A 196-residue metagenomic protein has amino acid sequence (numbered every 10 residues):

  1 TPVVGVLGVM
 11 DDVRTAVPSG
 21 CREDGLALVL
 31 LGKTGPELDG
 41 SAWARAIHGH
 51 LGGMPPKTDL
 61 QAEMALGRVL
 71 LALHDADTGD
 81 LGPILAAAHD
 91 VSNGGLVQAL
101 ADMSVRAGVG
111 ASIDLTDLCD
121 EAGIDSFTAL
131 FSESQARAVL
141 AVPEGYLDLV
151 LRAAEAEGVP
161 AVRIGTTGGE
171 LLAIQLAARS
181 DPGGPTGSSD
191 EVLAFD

Functional and structural regions predicted by a protein language model:
T1-D39, R163-T166, Q175: Glycine-rich anion-binding loops of enzyme active sites
P2-V3, L73-D196: Glycine-/charge-enriched secondary-structure boundary and capping motifs
G8-D11, K57-R68, L115-G123: A general structural motif
V17-P18, G40-W43, A65-L70, D90 (+1 more regions): Short hydrophobic/aromatic-rich motifs at helix boundaries and adjacent loops
S19-C21, W43-R45, D102-M103: Short, glycine/charged-enriched secondary-structure capping and boundary segments
R22, K57-R68, N93-Q98, E144 (+1 more regions): Electropositive phosphate-/nucleotide-binding environments in soluble metabolic enzymes
D39-G40, V150: Short glycine-/acidic-enriched loop or helix-start segments at secondary-structure transitions that form or flank
G40-K57: Gly-rich Lys/Arg/Thr-decorated short loops/hinges at beta-loop-alpha junctions or inter-strand turns that position
